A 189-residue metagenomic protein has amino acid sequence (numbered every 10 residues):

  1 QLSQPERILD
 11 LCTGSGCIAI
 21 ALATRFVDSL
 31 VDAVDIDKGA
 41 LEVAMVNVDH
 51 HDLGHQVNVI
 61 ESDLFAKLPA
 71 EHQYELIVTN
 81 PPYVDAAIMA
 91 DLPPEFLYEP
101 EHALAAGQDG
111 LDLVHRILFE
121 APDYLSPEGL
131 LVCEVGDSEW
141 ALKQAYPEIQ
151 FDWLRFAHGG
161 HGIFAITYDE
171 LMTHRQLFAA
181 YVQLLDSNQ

Functional and structural regions predicted by a protein language model:
Q1-A90: Conserved SAM/SAH cofactor-binding pocket of Class I
D28, P93-F96, I149-Q150: Glycine-rich, phosphate-binding/catalytic loops in enzymes
N58-I60, H102, D152: Structural signal for short hydrophobic segments within the conserved structured cores of catalytic domains across
E61, Y98, Q144: Phosphate-coordinating loops and pocket residues in cytosolic domains that bind phosphorylated ligands
P82-L113: Mobile active-site "lid"/loop adjacent to the S-adenosyl-L-methionine
Q108-H174: Conserved Class I SAM-dependent methyltransferase catalytic core
E170-N188: Flexible, glycine-/basic-rich loop-and-beta segments that form/coincide with the SAM-dependent methyltransferase
